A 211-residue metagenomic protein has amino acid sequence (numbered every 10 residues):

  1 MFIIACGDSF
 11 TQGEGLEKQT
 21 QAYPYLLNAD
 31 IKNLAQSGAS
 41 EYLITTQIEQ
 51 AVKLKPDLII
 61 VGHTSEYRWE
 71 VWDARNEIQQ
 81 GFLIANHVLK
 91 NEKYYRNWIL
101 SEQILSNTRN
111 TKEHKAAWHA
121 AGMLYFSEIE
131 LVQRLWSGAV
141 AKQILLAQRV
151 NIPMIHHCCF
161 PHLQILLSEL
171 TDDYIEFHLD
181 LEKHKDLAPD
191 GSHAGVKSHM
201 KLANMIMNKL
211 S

Functional and structural regions predicted by a protein language model:
M1-K53, K201: Serine-esterase "nucleophile elbow" of acetyl-processing enzymes
E49-S211: Alpha-helical cap/lid subdomain in secreted, periplasmic, or secretory-pathway luminal O-acyl-processing enzymes
